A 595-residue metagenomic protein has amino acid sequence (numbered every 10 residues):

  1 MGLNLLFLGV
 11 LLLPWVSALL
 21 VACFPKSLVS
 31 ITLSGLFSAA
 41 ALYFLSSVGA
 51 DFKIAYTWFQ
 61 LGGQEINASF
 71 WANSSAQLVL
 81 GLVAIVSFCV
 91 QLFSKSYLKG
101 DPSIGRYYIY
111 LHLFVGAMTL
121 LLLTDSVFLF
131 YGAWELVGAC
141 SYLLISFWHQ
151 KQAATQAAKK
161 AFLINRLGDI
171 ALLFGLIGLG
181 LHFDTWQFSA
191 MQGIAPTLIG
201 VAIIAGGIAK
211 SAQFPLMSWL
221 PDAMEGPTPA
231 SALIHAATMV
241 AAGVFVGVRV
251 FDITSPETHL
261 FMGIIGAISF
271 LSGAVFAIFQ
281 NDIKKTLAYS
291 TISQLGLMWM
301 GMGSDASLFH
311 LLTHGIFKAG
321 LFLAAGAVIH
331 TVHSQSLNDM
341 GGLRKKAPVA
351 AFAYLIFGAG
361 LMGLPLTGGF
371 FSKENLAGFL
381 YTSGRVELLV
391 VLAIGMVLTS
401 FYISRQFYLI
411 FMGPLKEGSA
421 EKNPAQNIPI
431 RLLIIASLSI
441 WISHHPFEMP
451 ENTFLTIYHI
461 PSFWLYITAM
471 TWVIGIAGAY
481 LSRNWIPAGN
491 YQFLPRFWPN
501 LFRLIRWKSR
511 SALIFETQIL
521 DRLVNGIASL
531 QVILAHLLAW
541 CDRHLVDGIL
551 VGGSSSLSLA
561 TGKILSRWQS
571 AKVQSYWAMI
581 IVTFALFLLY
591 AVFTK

Functional and structural regions predicted by a protein language model:
M1-G9, A68-L82, L120-A133, E257-T258 (+4 more regions): Membrane-entry segments of alpha-helical transmembrane domains in multi-pass membrane proteins
M1-L6, A18-I109, T185-G193, S218 (+2 more regions): Transmembrane helix-loop-helix hairpins at membrane boundaries of multipass inner-membrane proteins
A18-V21, Q91, A274-F276, Y402 (+3 more regions): Alpha-helical transmembrane segments
K53-Q64, N375-F379, P446-I460: Membrane-interfacial helical/loop segments at transmembrane boundaries in membrane proteins
E65-A68, S336-D339, A560-S570: Cytosolic juxtamembrane amphipathic/interface segments immediately preceding and feeding into a transmembrane helix
S75, C89-F130, A139-K422, I435 (+1 more regions): Hydrophobic transmembrane alpha-helices and their helix-loop junctions in integral membrane proteins
A420-I476: Hard-cation-handling environments
P450-F463, N484-K595: Aromatic-capped, Gly/Pro-kinked transmembrane alpha-helices
